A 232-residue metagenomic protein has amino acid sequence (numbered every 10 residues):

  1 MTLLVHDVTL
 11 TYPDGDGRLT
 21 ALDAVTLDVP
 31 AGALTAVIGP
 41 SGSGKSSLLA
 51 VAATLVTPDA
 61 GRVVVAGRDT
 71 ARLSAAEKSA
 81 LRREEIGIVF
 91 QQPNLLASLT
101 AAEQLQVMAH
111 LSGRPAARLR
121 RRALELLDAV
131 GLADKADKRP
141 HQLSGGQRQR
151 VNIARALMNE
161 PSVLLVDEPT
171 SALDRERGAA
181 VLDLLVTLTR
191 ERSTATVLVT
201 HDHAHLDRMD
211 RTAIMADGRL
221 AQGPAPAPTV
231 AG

Functional and structural regions predicted by a protein language model:
D16-L19, T70-G87: ABC ATPase NBD coupling module
A53: Helix-to-loop junction immediately C-terminal to a conserved catalytic motif
G61-D69: Conserved ABC transporter NBD signature motif
L99-M108: Short coil-to-helix segment of the ABC ATPase nucleotide-binding domain corresponding to the Q-loop/switch region
R139-L143, Q147-Q149: Conserved ABC ATPase signature
E160: Conserved catalytic motifs of ABC-family nucleotide-binding domains
L164-D167: Catalytic Walker B motif of ABC-type/P-loop ATPase nucleotide-binding domains
